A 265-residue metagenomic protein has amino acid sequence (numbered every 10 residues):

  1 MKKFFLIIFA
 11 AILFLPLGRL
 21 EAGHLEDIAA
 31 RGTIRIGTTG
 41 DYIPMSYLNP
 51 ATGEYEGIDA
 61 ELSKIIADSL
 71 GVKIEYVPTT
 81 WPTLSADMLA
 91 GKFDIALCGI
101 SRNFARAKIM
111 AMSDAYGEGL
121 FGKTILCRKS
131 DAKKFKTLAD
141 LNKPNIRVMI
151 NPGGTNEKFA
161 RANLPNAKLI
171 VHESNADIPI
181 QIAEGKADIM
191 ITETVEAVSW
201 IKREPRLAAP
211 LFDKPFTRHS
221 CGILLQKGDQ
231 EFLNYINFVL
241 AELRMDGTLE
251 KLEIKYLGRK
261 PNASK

Functional and structural regions predicted by a protein language model:
A22-I100: Extracytoplasmic small-molecule ligand-binding "clamshell" domains of the periplasmic binding protein/Venus flytrap
H24, P152-L164, K168-L169, A208-D213 (+1 more regions): Ligand-binding clefts/hinges and TM-proximal coupling segments of bilobed small-molecule sensing domains
G40, G117-T124, T194-A241, L257-K265: Periplasmic-binding protein-like
S46-P50, S63-V72, G117, T137-N142 (+3 more regions): Ligand-binding cleft/hinge of the Venus flytrap
A60, E75-A86, L169-E184, H219: Short helix-initiation/N-cap motifs at beta->coil->alpha
E61-S69, K129-F135, A139, N145-R147 (+2 more regions): Extended ligand-binding regions for polar small-molecule ligands
K64, D68, K73-D140, A208-A209 (+1 more regions): Acidic, polar ligand-binding/catalytic clefts
P82-T83, G99-I109, K158-A162, P179 (+1 more regions): A ligand-binding cleft/hinge motif common to bilobed small-molecule-binding domains
